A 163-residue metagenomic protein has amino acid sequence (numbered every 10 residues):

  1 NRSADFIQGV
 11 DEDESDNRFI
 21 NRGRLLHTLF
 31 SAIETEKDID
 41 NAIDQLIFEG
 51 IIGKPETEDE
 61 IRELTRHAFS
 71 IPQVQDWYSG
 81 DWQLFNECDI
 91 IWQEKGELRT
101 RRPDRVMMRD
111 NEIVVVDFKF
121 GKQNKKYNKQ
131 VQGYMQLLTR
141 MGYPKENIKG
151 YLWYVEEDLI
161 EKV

Functional and structural regions predicted by a protein language model:
N1-P103, M107-E112, K126-N128, W153-E157: Nuclease catalytic cores
T35, F85, M135, G142 (+1 more regions): Amphipathic alpha-helical interaction segments
P103, R109, I113-K149: Basic, amphipathic alpha-helical patches used to engage nucleic acids or provide basic targeting signals, exemplified
Y143-V163: Substrate-binding beta-hairpin/strand module that engages nucleic acids
